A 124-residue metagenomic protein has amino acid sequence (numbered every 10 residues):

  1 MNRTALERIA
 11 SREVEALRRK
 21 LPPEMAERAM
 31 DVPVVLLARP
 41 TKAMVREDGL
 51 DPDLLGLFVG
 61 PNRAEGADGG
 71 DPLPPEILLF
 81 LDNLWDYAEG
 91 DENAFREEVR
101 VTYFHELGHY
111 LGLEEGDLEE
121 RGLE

Functional and structural regions predicted by a protein language model:
M1-E98, Y110, G116-E119: Active-site rim/adjacent substrate-binding subdomains
E98-E106: Short alpha-helical catalytic segment bearing the HExxH-like zincin motif of zinc-dependent metalloproteases
E120-E124: Short hydrophobic/aromatic patches at helix-to-coil boundaries
